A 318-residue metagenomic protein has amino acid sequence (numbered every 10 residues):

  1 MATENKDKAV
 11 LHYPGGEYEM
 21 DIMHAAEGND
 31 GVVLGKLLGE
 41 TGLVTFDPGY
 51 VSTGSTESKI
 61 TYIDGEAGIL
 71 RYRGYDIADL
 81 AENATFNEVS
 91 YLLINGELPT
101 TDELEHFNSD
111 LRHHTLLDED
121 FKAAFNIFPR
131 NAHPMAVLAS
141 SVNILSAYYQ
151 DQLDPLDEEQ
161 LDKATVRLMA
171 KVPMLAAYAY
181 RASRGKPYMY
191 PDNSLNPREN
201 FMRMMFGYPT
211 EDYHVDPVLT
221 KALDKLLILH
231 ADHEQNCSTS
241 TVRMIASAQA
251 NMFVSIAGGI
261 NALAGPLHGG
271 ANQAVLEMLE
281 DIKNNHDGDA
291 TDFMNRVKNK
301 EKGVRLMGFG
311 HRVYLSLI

Functional and structural regions predicted by a protein language model:
A2-I318: Hydrophobic alpha-helical bundle cores within soluble ligand-binding/oligomerization subdomains
